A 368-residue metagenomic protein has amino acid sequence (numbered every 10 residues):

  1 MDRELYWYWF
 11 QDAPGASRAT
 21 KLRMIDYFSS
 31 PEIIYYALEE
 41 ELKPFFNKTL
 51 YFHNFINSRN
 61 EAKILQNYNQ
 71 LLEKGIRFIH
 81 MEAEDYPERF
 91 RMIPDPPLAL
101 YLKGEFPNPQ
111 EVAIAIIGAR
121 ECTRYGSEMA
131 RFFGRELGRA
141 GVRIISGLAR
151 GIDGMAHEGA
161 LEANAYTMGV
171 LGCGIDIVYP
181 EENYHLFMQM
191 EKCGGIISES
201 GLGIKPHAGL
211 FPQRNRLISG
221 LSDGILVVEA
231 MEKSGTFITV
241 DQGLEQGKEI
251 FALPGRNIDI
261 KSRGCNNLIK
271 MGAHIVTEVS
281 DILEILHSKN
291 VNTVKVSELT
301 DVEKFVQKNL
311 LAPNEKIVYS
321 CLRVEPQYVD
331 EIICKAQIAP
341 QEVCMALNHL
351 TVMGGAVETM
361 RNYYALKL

Functional and structural regions predicted by a protein language model:
M1-E84, V329, M353-G355, M360-Y363 (+1 more regions): Short, small/acidic-rich helices and loops at N termini and domain boundaries of DNA replication/processing enzymes
M1-R3, L72, H80-L368: Glycine-biased, small-residue-rich flexible motifs in mid-sequence functional cores and linkers
